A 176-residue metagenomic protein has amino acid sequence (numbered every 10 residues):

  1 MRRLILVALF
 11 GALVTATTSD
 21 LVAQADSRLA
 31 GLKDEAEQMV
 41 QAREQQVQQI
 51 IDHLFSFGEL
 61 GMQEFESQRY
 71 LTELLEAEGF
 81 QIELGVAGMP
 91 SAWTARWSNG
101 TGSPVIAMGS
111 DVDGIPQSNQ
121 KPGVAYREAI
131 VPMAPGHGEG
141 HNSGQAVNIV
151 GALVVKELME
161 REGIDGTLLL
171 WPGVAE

Functional and structural regions predicted by a protein language model:
M1-L4: Positively charged n-region of N-terminal signal peptides that target proteins for export
V7-A16, D20: Bacterial N-terminal signal peptides
L9-F10, G144, N148: Enrichment for repetitive, rod-forming helical segments
D26-H137, A146-L168: Acidic/His- and Gly-rich active-site-bordering loop/insert found across diverse amide/peptide-bond hydrolases
H141: Short, conserved phosphate/pyrophosphate- and ester-handling motifs at nucleotide-, phospho-/glycolipid
G166-E176: Divalent metal-dependent hydrolysis catalytic cores, especially in the metallo-beta-lactamase
